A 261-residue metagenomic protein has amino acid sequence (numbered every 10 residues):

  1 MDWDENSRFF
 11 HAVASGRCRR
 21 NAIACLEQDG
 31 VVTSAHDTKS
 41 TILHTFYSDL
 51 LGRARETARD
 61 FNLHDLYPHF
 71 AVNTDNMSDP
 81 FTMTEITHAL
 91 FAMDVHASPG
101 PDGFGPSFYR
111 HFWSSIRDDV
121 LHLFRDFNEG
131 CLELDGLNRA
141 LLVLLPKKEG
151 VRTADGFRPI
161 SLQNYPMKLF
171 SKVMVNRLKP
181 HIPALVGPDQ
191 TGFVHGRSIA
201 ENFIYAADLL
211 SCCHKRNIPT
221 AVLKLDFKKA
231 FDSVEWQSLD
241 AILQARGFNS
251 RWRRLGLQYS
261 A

Functional and structural regions predicted by a protein language model:
M1-D155: Surface-exposed loop/turn segments and immediately adjacent short secondary-structure elements within folded domains
L26, L50-L51, L210, K224 (+1 more regions): Residues that mediate protein self-association or partner binding, especially in amphipathic alpha-helical
K39, L43, P101-G105, I116 (+7 more regions): Hydrophobic (often cysteine-bearing) scaffold residues that line and stabilize catalytic clefts of nucleotide/cofactor
T45, D49, R110, S114-D118 (+6 more regions): Short, residue-level hotspots on alpha-helical faces of the histone-fold and other alpha-helical interaction modules
H88, E149-R152, I204-A221: A short acidic-Thr-Gly-centered motif at the start of a beta-strand
G100, R139-L142, R158, Q190-G192 (+3 more regions): Catalytic palm active-site di-aspartate
D155-V186, I204, K228, R251: Conserved pre-motif C helix in the palm subdomain of viral-like polymerases
F227-A261: Conserved polymerase palm-domain catalytic core
